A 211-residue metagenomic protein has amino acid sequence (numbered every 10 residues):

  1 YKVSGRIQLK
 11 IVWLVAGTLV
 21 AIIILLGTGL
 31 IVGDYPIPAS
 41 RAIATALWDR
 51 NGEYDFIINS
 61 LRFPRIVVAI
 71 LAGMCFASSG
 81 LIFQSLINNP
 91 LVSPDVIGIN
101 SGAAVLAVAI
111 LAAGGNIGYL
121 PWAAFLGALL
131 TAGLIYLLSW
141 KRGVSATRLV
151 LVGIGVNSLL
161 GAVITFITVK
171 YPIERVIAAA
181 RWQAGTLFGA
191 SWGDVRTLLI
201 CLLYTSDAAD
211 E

Functional and structural regions predicted by a protein language model:
Y1-S206: Alpha-helical transmembrane segments in inner-membrane proteins
D207-E211: A short, hydrophobic C-terminal helix/tail in secreted or cell-surface proteins
